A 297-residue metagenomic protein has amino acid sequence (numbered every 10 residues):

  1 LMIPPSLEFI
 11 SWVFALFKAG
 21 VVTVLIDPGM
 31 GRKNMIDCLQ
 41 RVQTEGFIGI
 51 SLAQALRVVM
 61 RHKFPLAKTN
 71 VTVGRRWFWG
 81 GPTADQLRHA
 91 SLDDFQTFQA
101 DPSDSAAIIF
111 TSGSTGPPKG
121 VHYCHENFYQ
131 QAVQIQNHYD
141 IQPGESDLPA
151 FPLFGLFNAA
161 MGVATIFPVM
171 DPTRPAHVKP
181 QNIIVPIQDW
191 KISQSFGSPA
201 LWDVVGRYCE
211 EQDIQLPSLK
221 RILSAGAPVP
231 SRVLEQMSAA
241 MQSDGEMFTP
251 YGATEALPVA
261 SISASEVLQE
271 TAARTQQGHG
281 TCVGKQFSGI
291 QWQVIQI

Functional and structural regions predicted by a protein language model:
L1-G29: Conserved AMP-binding/adenylate-forming
F17, V21-V22, Y129-S146, F151-S193 (+1 more regions): Conserved AMP-binding/adenylation subdomain of ANL enzymes
L52-P102: ANL superfamily adenylate-forming
T69, V73, D85, V163 (+3 more regions): Gly/Ser/Thr-rich phosphate-binding loop
R88-F110, P117, D140-S146: Conserved pre-ATP/AMP-binding loop-to-beta segment of ANL
Q99, A106-Q130, A164: Conserved AMP-binding A3 loop
K285-I297: Conserved beta-loop-beta connector loops within the AMP-binding
